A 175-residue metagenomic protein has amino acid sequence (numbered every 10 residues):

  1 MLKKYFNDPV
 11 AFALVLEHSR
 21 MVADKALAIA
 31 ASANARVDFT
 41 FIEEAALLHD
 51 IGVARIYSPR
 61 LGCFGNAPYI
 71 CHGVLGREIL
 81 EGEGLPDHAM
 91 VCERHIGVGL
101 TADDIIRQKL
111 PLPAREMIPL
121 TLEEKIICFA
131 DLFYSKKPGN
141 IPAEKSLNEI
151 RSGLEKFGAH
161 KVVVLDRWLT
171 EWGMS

Functional and structural regions predicted by a protein language model:
M1-F12: Generic N-terminal amphipathic, Lys/Arg-enriched alpha-helix
L2-K3, A23, L27, G76-E81 (+1 more regions): Amphipathic alpha-helical segments within well-ordered protein domains
N7, A35-L147: Divalent metal-dependent catalytic cores for phosphoryl transfer on phosphate-bearing substrates
A13-E17: A short, charge-rich alpha-helical start-of-domain segment used by transcription regulators
S19-D24, A45, H49: Short amphipathic alpha-helical segments
S152-S175: Charged phosphate-binding loop/patch that engages nucleotide di/tri-phosphates or the phosphate backbone of nucleic
